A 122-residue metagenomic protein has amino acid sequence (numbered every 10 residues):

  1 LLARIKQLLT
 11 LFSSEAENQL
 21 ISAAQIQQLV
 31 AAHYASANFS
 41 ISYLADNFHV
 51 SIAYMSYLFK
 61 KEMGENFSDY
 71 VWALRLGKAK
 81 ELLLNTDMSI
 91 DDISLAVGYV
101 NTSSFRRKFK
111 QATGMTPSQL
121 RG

Functional and structural regions predicted by a protein language model:
L2: Catalytic-core segments of nucleotide cyclases and related cyclic-nucleotide turnover enzymes
K6-N18, Q27-F39, L58-M63, K80-S89 (+2 more regions): Basic, amphipathic alpha-helical hairpins
S22: N-terminal pre-P-loop "Q-motif" helix
Q28, K61-V100, G122: Terminal helix-turn-helix DNA-binding modules in bacterial transcription factors
S42-V71, S94-T116: Basic/polar phosphate-binding segments, predominantly the helix-turn-helix DNA-binding elements of transcriptional
Q119: C-terminal interaction modules of eukaryotic adaptor/scaffold proteins
